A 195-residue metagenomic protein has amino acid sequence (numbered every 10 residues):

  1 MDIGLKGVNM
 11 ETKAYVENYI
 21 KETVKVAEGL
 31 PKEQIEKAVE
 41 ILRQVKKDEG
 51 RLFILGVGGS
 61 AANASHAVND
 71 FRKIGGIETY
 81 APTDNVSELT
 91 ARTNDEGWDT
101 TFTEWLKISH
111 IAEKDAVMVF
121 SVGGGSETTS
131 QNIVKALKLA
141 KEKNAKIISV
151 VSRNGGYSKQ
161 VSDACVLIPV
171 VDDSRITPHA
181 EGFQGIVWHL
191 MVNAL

Functional and structural regions predicted by a protein language model:
D2-L30: Generic N-terminal amphipathic, Lys/Arg-enriched alpha-helix
A14, N18, L30-E33, K37 (+9 more regions): Conserved active-site and cofactor/substrate-binding residues in soluble primary-metabolism enzymes
N18, E22, I41, H66 (+4 more regions): Alpha-helical scaffold segments in soluble metabolic enzymes
Y19-L30, V45, D70, I74 (+6 more regions): Change "in soluble alpha/beta enzymes" to "in soluble alpha/beta proteins
E28-D48: A short, well-structured juxtamembrane/interface segment
R43-A116: Glycine-rich, small/polar surface segments that engage phosphate groups of diverse ligands
K114-S149, R153-I168: C-terminal binding/interaction regions
V151-L195: Short alpha-helices
